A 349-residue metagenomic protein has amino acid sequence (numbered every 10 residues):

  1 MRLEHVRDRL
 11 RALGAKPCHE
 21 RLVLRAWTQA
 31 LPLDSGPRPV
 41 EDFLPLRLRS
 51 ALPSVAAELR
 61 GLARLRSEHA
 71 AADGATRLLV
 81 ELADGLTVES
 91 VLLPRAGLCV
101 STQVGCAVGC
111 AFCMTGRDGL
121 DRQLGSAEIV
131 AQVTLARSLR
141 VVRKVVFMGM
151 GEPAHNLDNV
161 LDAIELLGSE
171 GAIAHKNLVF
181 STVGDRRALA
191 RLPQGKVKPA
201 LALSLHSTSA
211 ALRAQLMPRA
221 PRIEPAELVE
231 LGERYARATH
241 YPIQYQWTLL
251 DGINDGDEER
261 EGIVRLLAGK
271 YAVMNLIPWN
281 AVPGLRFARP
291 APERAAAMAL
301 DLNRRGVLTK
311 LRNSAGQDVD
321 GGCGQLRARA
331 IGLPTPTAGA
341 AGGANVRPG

Functional and structural regions predicted by a protein language model:
M1-L86, E233-Y241, L249-G349: Auxiliary Fe-S-binding modules of radical SAM enzymes
S67-A71, S101-T102, S181, S204: Short linear Ser/Thr-Pro motifs
T87-V91: A short loop-to-beta-strand scaffold at the N-terminal edge of the catalytic core in hydrolase folds
L92-L93, N159: Residue-level structural signal for beta-strand termini and adjacent loop
L93-E128, L135: Canonical Radical SAM [4Fe-4S] cluster-binding loop centered on the CxxxCxxC motif and its immediate flanking residues
L135-K310: Conserved AdoMet/S-adenosylmethionine-binding subsite of the radical SAM
